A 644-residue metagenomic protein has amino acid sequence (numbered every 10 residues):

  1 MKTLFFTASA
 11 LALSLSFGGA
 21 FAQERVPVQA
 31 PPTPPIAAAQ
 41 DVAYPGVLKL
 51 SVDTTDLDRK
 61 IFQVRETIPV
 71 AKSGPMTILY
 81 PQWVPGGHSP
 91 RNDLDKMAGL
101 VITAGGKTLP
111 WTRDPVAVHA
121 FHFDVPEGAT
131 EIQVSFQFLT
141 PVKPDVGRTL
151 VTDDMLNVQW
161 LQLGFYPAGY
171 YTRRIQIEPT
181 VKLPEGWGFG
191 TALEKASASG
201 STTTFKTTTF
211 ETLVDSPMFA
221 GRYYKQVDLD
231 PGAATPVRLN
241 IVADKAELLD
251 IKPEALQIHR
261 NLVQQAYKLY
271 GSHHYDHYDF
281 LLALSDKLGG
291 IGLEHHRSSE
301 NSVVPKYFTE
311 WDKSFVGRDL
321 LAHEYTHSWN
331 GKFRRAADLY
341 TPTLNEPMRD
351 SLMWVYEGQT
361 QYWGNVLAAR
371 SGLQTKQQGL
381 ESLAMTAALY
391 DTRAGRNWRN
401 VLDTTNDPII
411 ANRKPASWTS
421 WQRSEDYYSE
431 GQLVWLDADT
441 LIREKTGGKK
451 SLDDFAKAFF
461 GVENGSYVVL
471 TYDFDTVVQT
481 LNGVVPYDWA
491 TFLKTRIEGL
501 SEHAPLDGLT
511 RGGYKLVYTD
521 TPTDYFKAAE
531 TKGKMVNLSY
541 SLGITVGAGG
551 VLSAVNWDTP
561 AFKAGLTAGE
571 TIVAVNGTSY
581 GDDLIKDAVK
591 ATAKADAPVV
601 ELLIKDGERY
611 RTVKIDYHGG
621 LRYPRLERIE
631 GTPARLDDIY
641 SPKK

Functional and structural regions predicted by a protein language model:
K2-F21: Gram-negative bacterial Sec-dependent N-terminal signal peptides
Q23-L57: N-terminal, polar/Ser/Thr-rich
V42-Y44, T55, I61, R65-I68 (+4 more regions): Non-catalytic architectural context of zinc metalloproteases
R59, P90-D93, T172, L248 (+12 more regions): Solvent-exposed, acidic/flexible segments
E66, D228-M353, Q359, W363: Juxtacatalytic substrate-recognition/specificity segment
K72-G99: Surface-exposed, glycine/proline- and aromatic-rich loop segments on solvent-exposed faces across compartments
V303, A336-R399: Acidic/histidine-rich catalytic neighborhood
G364-N365, Q374-K644: C-terminal recognition in membrane/secretory proteostasis and scaffolding
